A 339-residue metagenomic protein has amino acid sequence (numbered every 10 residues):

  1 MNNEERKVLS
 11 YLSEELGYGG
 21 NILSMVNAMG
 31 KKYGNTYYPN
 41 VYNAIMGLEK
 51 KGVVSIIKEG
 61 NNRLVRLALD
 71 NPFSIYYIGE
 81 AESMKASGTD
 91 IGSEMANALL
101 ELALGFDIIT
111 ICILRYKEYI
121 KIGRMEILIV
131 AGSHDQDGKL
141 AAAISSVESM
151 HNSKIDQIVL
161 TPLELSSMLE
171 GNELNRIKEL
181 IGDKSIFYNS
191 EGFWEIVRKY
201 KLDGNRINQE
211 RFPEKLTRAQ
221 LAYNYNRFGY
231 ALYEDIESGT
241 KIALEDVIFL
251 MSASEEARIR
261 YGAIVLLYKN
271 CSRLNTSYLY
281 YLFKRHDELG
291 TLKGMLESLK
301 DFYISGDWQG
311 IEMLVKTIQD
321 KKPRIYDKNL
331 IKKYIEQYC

Functional and structural regions predicted by a protein language model:
M1-D107, E118-I122, S133-C339: Catalytic core of pol beta-like nucleotidyltransferases
I108-I113: Surface-exposed interaction/gating patches
L128-G132: Short hydrophobic/aromatic beta-strand micro-patches that form the beta-sheet surface supporting nucleotide- or nucleic
